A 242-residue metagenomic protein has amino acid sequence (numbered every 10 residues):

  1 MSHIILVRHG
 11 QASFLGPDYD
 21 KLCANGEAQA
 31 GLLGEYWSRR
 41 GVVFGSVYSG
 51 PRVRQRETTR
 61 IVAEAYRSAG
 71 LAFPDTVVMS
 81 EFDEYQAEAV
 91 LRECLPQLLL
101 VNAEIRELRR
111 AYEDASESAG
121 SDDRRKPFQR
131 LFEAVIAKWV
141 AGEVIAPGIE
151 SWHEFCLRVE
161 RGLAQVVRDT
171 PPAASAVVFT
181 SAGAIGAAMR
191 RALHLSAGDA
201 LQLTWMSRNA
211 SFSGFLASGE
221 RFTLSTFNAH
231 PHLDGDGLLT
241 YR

Functional and structural regions predicted by a protein language model:
S2, Y85-R106, I149, H153-L157 (+2 more regions): Acidic, low-complexity terminal tails and accessory targeting/binding regions of phosphate-metabolizing enzymes
H3, G10-E64, S151-R158: Loop-to-helix element that buttresses phosphate recognition and phosphoryl-transfer chemistry
H3-V7, Y48, A174-T180: Beta-strand elements within well-structured catalytic alpha/beta cores of enzymes that handle phosphate/sulfate esters
I5, V77-M79, S225: General small-molecule cofactor/ligand-binding pocket signal
G10, A182-G183, N228-H230: Active-site metal-binding loops of divalent metal-dependent hydrolases
E35-P127: Phosphate-coordination/substrate-recognition cap region in phosphate-metabolizing enzymes
P51-R52, E81, A176-G183: Short, well-ordered beta-to-alpha junction loops that form the rim of enzyme active sites and present histidine/acidic
S116-V166, T180: Hydrophobic, aromatic-enriched interface-forming segments
